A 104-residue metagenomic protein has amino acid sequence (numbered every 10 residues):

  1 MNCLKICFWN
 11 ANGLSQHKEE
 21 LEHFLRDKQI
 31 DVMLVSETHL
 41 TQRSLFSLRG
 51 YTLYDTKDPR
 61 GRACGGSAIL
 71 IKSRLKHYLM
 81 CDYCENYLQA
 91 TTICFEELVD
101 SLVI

Functional and structural regions predicted by a protein language model:
M1-I104: Short phosphate/oxyanion-binding micro-motifs
